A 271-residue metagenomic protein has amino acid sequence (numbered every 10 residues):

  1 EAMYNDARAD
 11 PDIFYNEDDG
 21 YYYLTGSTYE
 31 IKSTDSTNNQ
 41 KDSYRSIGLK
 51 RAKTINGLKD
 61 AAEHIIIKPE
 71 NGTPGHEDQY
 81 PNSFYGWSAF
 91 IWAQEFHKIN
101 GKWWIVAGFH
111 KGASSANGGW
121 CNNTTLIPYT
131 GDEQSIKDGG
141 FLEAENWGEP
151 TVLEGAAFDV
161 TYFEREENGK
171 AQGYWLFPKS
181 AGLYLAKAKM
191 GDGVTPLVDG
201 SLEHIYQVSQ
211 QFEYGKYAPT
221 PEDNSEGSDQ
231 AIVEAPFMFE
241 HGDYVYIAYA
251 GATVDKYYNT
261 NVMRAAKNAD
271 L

Functional and structural regions predicted by a protein language model:
E1-L271: Carbohydrate-active catalytic/glycan-binding domains of CAZyme proteins, especially the secreted or lumenal ectodomains
